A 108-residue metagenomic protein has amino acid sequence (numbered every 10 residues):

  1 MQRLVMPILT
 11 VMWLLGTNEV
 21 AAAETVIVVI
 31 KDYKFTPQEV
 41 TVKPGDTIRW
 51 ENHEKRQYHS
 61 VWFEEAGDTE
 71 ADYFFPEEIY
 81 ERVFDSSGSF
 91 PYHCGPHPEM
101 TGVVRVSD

Functional and structural regions predicted by a protein language model:
M1-P7: Bacterial N-terminal signal peptides that target proteins for export
Q2, E19-D108: Extracytoplasmic copper-binding redox domains, predominantly the cupredoxin/blue-copper superfamily
P7-G16: Bacterial N-terminal signal peptides
